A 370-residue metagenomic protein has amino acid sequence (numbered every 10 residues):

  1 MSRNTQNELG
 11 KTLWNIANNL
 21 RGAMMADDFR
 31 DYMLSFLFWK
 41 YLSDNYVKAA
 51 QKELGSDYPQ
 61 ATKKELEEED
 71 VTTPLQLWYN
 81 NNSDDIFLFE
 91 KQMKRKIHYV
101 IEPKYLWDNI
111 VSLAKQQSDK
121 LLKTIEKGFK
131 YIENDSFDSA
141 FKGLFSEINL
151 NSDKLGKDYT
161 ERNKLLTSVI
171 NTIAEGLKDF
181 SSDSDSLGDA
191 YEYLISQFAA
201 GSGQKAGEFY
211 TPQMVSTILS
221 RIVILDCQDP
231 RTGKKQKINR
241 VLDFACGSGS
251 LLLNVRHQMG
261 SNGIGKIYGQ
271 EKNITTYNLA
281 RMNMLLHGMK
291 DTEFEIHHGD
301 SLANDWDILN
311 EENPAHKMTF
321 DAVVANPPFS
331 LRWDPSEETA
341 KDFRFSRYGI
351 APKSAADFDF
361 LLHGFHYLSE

Functional and structural regions predicted by a protein language model:
M1-Q228, T292-E295, S301: Non-catalytic, mostly N-terminal accessory regions of nucleic-acid modification and defense proteins
A26, N163, K317, S354-F358: Short, solvent-exposed loop/helix junctions and linker helices that flank or host conserved functional motifs
E126-K130, Y268, I350: Generic hydrophobic, helix-prone segments enriched in Leu/Val/Ile
E208-A325, S330-S346, D359: Conserved S-adenosyl-L-methionine
L331-W333, F365, E370: Aromatic/glycine/proline-enriched transmembrane-helix motif characteristic of membrane-embedded glycan-assembly enzymes
R344-L368: Glycine-rich S-adenosyl-L-methionine
